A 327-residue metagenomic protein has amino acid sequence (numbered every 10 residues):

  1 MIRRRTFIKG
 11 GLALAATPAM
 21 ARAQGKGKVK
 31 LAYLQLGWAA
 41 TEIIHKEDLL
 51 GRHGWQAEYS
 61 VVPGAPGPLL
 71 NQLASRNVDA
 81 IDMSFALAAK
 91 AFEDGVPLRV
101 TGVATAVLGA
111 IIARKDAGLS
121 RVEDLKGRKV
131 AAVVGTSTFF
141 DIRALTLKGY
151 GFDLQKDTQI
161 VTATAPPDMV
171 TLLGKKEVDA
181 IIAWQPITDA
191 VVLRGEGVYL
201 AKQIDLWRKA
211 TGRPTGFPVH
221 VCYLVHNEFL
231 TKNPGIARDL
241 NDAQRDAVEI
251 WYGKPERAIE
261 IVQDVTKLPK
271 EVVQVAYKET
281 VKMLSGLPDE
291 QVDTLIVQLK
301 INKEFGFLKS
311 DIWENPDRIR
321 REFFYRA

Functional and structural regions predicted by a protein language model:
M1-I2: Secretory targeting signals
T6-A23: N-terminal export signals
Q24-A163, D179-Q185, E196, A201: Short, glycine-/small- and polar/acidic-enriched structural segments that line small-molecule recognition paths
R52-H53, I204-G216, K282-Q291: Short, solvent-exposed loop/beta-turn-alpha elements that line the ligand-binding surface or hinge of extracytoplasmic
A86-L87, D168-T171, K175-I261: Pocket-lining segment of extracytoplasmic ligand-binding domains
D153-Q159, T266-Y277, K309-P316: Short, surface-exposed acidic
T231-F307: Secondary-structure end/capping motifs
K300-A327: Conserved C-terminal helix/tail region of periplasmic/extracytoplasmic solute-binding proteins
